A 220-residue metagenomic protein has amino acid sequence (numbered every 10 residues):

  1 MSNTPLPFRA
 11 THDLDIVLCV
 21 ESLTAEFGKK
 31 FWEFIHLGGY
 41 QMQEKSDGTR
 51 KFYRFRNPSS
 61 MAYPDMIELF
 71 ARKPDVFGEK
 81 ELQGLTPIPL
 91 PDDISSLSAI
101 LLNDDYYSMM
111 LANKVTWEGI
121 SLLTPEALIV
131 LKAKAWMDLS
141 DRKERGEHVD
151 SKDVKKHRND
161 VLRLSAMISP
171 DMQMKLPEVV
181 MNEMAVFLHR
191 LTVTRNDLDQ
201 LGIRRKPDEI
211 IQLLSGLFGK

Functional and structural regions predicted by a protein language model:
M1-K220: Compositionally biased terminal segments of proteins
